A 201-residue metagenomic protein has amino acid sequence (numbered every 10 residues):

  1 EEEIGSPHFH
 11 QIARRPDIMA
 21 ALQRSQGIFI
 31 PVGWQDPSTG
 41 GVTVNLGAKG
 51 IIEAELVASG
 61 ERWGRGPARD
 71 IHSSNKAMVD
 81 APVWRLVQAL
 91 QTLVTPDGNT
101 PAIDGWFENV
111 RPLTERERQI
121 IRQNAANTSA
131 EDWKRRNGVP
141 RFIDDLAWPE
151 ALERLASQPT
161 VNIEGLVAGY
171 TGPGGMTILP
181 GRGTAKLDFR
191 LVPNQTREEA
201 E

Functional and structural regions predicted by a protein language model:
E1-G47: Acidic/histidine-rich catalytic neighborhood of metal-dependent amide-processing enzymes
M19-A21, D36, L46-E53, W63-A168 (+2 more regions): Acidic-enriched catalytic cores of C-N bond-cleaving enzymes acting on peptides and small amides
I30-P31, E164, D188: A cross-family glycoside hydrolase active-site/sugar-binding cleft signature
I52, G183-A185: Hydrophobic core residues within well-ordered beta-strands of beta-rich domains
A58, F189-L191: Hydrophobic beta-strand positions in extracellular immunoglobulin-like domains
Y170-G174: Active-site-adjacent structural elements in folded domains
